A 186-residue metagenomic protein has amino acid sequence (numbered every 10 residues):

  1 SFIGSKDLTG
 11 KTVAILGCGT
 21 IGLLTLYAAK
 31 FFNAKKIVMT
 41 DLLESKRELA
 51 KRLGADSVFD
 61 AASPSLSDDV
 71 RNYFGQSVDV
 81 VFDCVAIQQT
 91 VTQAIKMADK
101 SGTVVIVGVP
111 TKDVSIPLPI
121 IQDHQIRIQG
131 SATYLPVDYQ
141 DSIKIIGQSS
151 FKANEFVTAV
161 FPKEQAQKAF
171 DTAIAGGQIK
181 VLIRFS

Functional and structural regions predicted by a protein language model:
S1-P64, D68: Mid-domain Rossmann-like dinucleotide-binding core that forms the NAD(H)/NADP(H) cofactor-binding site
L42-L43, P110, Y134: Residues in the short beta-alpha loop(s) of Rossmann-like NAD(P)-binding domains
S67-G75: Conserved amphipathic alpha-helix within the SDR
F82: N-terminal Rossmann-like NAD(P) cofactor-binding module of classical short-chain dehydrogenase/reductase
T92-K96, P136-S186: C-terminal hydrophobic helical "lid"/dimerization subdomain of Rossmann-like NAD(P)H-dependent oxidoreductases
A98-K100: Helix-to-beta-strand junctions that scaffold the AdoMet/dcAdoMet cofactor pocket in Class I SAM-dependent enzymes
G102-T103, I179: Glycine-centered, small-residue-biased loops immediately flanking beta-strands in adenine/cofactor-binding cores
G108-Q125, V137, S142-K144: Rossmann-fold NAD(P)-binding glycine/threonine-rich loop
